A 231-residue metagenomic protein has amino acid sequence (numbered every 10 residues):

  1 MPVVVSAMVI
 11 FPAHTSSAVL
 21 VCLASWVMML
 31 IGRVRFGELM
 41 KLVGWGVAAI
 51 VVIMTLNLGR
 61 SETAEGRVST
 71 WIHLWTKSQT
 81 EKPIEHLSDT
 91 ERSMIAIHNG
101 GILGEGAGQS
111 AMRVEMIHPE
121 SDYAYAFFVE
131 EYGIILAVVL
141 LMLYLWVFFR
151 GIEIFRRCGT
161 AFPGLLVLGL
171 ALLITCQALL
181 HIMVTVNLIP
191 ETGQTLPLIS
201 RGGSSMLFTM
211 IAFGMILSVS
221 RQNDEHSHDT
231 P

Functional and structural regions predicted by a protein language model:
M1-E85, A126-V186, I211-M215, T230-P231: Hydrophobic alpha-helical transmembrane segments of multi-pass inner membrane proteins, especially in bacterial systems
F11, G101, E130, P190 (+1 more regions): Short conserved micro-motifs on helix faces and helix-strand junctions that flank and scaffold key functional residues
H14-V19, E105-Q109, P119-S121, I189-T192 (+1 more regions): Transmembrane helix boundary and interhelical junction motifs in multipass membrane proteins
I84-L87, H118-P119: Soluble non-cytosolic domains of exported or imported proteins
I97-I135: Long extracytoplasmic/lumenal interhelical loops at the membrane interface of multi-pass membrane proteins
L179-P231: A juxtamembrane structural motif centered on a specific transmembrane helix
